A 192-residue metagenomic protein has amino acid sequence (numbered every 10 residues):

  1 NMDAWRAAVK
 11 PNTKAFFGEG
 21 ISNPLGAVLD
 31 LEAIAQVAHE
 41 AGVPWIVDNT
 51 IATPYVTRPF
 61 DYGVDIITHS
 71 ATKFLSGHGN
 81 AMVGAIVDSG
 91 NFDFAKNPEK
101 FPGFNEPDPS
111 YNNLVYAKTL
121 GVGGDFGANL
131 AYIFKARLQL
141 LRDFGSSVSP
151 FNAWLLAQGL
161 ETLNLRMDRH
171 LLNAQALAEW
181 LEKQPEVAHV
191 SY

Functional and structural regions predicted by a protein language model:
N1-K183, S191: Conserved PLP-enzyme active-site core in the AAT-like
E186: Hard-cation-handling environments
